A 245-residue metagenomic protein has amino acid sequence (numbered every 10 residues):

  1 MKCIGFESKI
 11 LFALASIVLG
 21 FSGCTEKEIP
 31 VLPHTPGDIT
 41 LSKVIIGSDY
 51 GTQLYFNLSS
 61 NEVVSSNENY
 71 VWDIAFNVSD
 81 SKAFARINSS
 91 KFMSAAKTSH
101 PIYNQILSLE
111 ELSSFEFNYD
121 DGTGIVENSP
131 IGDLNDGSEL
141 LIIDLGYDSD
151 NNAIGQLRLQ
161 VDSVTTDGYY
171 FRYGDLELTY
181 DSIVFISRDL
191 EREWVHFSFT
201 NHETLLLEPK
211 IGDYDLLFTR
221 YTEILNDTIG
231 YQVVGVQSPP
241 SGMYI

Functional and structural regions predicted by a protein language model:
K2-L11: Bacterial N-terminal signal peptides that target proteins for export
L11-V18: Sec-dependent N-terminal signal peptides
G20-G23: C-terminal motif of bacterial Sec signal peptides marking the signal peptidase cleavage site
T25-I245: Surface-exposed, beta-sheet-biased, low-hydrophobicity segments with strongly acidic/polar composition
